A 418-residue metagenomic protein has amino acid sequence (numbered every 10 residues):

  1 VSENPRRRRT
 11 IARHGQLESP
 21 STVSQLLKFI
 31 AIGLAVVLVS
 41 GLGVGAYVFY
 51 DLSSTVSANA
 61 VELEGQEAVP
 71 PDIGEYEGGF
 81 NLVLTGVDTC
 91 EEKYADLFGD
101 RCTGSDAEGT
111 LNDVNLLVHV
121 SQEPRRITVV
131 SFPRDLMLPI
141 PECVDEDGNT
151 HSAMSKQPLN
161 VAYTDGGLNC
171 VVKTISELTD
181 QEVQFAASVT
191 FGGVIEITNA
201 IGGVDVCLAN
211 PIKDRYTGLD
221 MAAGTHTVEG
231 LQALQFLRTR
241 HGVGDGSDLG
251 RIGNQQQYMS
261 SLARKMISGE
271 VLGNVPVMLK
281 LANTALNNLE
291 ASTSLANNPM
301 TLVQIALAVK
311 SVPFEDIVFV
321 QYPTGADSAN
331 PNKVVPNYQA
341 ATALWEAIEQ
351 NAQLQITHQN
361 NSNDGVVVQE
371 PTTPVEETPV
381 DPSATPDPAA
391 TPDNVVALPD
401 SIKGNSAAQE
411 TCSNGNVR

Functional and structural regions predicted by a protein language model:
S2-R418: Non-catalytic, solvent-exposed segments at the cell envelope interface
